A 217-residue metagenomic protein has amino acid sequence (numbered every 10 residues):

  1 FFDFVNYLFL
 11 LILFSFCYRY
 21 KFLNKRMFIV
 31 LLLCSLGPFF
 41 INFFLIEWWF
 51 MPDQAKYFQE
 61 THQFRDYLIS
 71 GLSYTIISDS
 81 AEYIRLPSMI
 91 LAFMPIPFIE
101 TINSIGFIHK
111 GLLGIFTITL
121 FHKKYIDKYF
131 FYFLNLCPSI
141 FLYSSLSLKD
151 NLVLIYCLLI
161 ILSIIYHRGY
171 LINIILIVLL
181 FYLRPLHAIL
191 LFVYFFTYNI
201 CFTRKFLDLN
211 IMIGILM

Functional and structural regions predicted by a protein language model:
F2-F14, I108-F116, L136, N151-L159 (+1 more regions): Membrane-embedded alpha-helical segments of multi-pass membrane proteins, especially the transmembrane helices
F2-M51, I215-M217: Transmembrane signal-anchor helices characteristic of membrane glycosylation enzymes that use polyprenol
I12-F16, L91-F93, S104-D127: Transmembrane-helix motifs of polytopic, lipid-linked glycan transferases
N24-M27, I118-P138: Transmembrane-helix signature of polytopic, membrane-embedded enzymes that assemble or transfer cell-envelope glycans
P52-A55, I172-M217: Alpha-helical transmembrane segments and terminal signal-anchor/GPI-anchor hydrophobic tails, characterized by long
D53-E100: Short hydrophobic/aromatic helix or loop-helix immediately within or flanking a transmembrane segment in polytopic
L120-I126, L152, I160-I172: Membrane-interface transmembrane helices that cradle and orient dolichyl/undecaprenyl
S145-N151: Short acidic/glycine- and proline-prone juxtamembrane loop motifs at membrane-interface regions of multi-pass membrane
